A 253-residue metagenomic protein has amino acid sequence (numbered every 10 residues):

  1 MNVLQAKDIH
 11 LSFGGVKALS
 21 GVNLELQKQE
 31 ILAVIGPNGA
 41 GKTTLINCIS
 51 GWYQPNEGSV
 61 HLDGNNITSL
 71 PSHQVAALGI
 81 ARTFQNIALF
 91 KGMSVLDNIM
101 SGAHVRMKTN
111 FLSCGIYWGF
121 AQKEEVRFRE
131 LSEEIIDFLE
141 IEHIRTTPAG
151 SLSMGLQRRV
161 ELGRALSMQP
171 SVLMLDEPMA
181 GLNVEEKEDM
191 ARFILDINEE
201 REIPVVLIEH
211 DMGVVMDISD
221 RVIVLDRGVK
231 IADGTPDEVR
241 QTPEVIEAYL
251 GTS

Functional and structural regions predicted by a protein language model:
M1-S253: Glycine-rich phosphate-binding loops of nucleotide-dependent enzymes
